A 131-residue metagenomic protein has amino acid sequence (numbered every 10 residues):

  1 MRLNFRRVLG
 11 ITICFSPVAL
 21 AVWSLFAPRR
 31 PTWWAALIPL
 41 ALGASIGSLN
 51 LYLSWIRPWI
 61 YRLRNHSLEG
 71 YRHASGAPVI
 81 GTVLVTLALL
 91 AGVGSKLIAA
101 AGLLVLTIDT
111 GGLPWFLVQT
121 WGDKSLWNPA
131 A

Functional and structural regions predicted by a protein language model:
M1-A19, R29-P39: Cytosolic juxtamembrane helix and N-cap/initiation of the first transmembrane helix
M1-R2, W34-A36, I60-Y71: Short juxtamembrane and helix-loop transition motifs at transmembrane-helix boundaries in membrane proteins
C14-S24, G43-I60: N-terminal signal-anchor/start-transfer transmembrane helix
A21-S24, T110-A131: Membrane-water interface at the C-terminal end of transmembrane alpha helices
W33-I46, T107: Alpha-helical transmembrane segments
S45-N50, L106-F116: Alpha-helical transmembrane segments and their membrane-interface exit regions
Y71-G92: Hydrophobic alpha-helical membrane segments
V85-T107, W115: Membrane-helix boundary connector in multi-pass membrane proteins
